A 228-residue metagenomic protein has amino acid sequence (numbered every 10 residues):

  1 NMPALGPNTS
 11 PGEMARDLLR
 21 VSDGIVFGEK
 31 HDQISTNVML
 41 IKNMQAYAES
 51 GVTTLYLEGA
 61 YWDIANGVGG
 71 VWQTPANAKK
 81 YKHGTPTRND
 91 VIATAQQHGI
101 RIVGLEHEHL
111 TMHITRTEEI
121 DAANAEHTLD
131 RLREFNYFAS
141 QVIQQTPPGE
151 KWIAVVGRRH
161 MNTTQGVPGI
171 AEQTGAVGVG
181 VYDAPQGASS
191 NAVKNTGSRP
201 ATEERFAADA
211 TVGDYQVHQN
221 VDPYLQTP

Functional and structural regions predicted by a protein language model:
N1-P228: Compositional signal for N-terminal targeting/processing segments
